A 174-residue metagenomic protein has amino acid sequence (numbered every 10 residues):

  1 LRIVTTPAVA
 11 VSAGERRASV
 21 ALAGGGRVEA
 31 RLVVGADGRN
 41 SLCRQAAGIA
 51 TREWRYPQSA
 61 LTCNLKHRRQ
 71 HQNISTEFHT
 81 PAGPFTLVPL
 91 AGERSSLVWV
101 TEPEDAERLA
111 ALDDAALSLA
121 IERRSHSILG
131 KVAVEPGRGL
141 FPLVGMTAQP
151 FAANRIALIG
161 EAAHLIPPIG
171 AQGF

Functional and structural regions predicted by a protein language model:
L1-T6, A30: Short intrinsically disordered, low-complexity coil segments enriched in acidic
I3, G35, L158-I159: A structural signal for the hydrophobic beta-strands that form the central parallel beta-sheet of Rossmann-like
V4-A18: A conserved short coil-to-beta-strand element within the FAD-binding core of flavoproteins
A8-V9, R39, A163: Catalytic metal-binding/acid-base residues of hydrolase active sites
R17-G139, L143, A148, A152: Conserved FAD-binding catalytic core of PHBH/FMO-like flavoproteins
F141-F174: Conserved mid-domain beta->alpha element of the FAD-binding
